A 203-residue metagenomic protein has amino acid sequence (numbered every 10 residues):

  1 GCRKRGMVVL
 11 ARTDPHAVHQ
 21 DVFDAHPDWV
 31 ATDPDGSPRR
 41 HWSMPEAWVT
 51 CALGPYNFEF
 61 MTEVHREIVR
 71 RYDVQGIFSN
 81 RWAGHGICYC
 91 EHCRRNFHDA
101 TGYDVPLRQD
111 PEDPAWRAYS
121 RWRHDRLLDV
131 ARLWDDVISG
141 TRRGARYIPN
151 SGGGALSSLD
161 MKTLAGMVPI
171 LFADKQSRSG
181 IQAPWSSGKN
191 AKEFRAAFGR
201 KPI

Functional and structural regions predicted by a protein language model:
G1-M7, F58-F60, R126-L133: Aromatic- and glycine-enriched glycan-recognition loops and surfaces that form the carbohydrate-binding subsites
C2, V9, M61, I68 (+4 more regions): Conserved, mostly hydrophobic/aromatic
G6-T13, Y147, I203: Hydrophobic beta-strand scaffold residues
A11-Y72, L107-S120, R132: Active-site-adjacent "subsite" loops/lids of carbohydrate-active enzymes
Q20-D21, F78, H85-Y89, L127-N190: Substrate-binding cleft/loops of secretory-pathway carbohydrate-active enzymes
P27-T32, R95, L164-M167: Short, hinge-like loop/turn segments at secondary-structure boundaries
F78-A115: Active-site-proximal loop/short-helix segments that contain or immediately flank catalytic acid/base residue(s)
N190-I203: Active-site clefts of carbohydrate-active enzymes
